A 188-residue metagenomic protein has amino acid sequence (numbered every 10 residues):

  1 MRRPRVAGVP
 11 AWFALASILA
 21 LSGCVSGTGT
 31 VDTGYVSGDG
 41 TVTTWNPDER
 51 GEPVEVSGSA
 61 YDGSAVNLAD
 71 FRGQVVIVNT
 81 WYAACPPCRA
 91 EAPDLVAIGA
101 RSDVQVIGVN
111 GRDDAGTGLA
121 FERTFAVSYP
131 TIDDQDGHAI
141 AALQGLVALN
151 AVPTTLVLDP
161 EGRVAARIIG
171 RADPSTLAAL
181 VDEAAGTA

Functional and structural regions predicted by a protein language model:
M1-S57, T187-A188: N-terminal targeting signals for export/organelle localization
V42, V66, I140-L143: N-terminal post-signal-peptidase region of extra-cytosolic proteins
Y61-G63, F71, P160: Short, ordered coil/turn segments that flank beta-strands lining enzyme active or ligand-binding pockets
V66-R89: Short active-site neighborhood of thiol/selenol oxidoreductases, capturing the structured segment around
V75-V76, V104, P153: Alpha/beta-hydrolase fold active-site loops
R89-A126, Q135-A142: Structural microenvironment flanking redox-active thiols in thiol-disulfide oxidoreductases
R123-V127, Q135-A188: Thiol/disulfide oxidoreductase modules built on the thioredoxin-like
